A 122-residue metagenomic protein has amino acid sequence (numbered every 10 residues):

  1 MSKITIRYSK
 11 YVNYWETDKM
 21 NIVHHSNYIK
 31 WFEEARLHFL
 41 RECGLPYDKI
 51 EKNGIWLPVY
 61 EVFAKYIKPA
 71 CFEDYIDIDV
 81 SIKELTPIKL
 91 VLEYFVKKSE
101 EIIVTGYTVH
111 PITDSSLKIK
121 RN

Functional and structural regions predicted by a protein language model:
S2-V59, D114-N122: Hot-dog-fold acyl-thioester-processing enzymes
I4-Y8, Y66, C71-Y75, I82-N122: HotDog/MaoC-like acyl-thioester-processing domains
D18, I29-F32, A64, A70 (+1 more regions): Generic alpha-helical secondary structure signal
V59-E61, V91: Short coil/loop residues immediately preceding or within conserved phosphate-binding loops of NTP-utilizing enzyme
